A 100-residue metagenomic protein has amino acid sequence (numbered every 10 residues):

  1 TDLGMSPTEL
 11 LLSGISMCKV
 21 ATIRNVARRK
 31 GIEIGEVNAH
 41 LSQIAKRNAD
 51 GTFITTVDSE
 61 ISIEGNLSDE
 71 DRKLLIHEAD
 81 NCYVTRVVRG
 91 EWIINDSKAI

Functional and structural regions predicted by a protein language model:
T1-S13, I23-I100: Extended beta-strand/beta-hairpin segments
I15-K19: Alpha-helical metal-binding/catalytic segments enriched in His/Glu/Asp
